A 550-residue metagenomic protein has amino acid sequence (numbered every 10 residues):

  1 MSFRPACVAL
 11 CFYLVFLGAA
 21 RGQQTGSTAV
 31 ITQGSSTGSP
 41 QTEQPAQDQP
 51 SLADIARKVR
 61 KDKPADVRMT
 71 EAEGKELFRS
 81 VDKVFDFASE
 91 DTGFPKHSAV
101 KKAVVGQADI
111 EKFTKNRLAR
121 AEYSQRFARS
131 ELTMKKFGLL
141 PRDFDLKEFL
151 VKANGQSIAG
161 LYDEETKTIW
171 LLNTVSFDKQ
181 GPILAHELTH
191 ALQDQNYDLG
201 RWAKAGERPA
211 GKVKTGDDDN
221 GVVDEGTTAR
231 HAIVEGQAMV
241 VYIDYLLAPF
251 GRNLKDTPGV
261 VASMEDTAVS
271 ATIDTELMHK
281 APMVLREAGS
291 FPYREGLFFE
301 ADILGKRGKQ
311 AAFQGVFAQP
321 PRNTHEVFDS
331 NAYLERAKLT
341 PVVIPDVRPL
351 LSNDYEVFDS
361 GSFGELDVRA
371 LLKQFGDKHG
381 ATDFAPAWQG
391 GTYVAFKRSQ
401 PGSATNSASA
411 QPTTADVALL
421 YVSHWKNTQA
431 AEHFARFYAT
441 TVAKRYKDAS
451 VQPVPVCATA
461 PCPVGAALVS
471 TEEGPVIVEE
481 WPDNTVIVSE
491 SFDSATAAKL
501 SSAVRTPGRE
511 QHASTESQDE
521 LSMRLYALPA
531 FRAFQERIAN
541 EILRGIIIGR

Functional and structural regions predicted by a protein language model:
M1-T25: Sec-dependent N-terminal signal peptides
G22-K75, T506-R550: Compositionally biased, proline/threonine/alanine/serine-rich low-complexity intrinsically disordered stretches
H97-R117, A205-T215, D256-D266, P320-P321: Acidic helix-start/capping segments at beta-turn-to-alpha-helix junctions
K112-Q125, D145-T166: Catalytic zinc-binding patch centered on the HExxH motif and its immediate surroundings that defines zinc-dependent
G155, K167-A185, E225-R230: Short pre-active-site segment immediately N-terminal to the catalytic Zn-binding motif
T174, L188-K204, Q237: Catalytic Zn2+-binding segment of zinc metalloproteases
G251, K255, A262-A404, A408-A415: Pan-zinc metallopeptidase signature
G391-R550: C-terminal soluble interaction/assembly domains
